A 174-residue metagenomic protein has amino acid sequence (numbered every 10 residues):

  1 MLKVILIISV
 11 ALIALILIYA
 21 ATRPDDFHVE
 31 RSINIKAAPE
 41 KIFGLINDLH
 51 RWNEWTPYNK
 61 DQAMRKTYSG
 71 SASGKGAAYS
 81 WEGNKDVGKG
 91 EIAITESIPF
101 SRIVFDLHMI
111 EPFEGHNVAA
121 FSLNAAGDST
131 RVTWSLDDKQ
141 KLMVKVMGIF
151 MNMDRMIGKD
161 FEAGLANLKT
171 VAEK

Functional and structural regions predicted by a protein language model:
V4-T67: Hydrophobic ligand-binding cavity/cleft-lining segments
L6, L12, D26, H108 (+2 more regions): Hydrophobic small-molecule pocket/channel-lining residues, especially in calycin-type beta-barrels
R23-D25, S71, N84-D86, E111-G115 (+1 more regions): A generic structural micro-feature
D26, G76, F100-R102, G127-R131: A generic structural signal for beta-strand entry/edge sites
H28-E30, V87-I92, G115-A120: Short, surface-exposed coil-to-beta transition loops
K41-W52, Y79, I94, I103-F105 (+3 more regions): Hydrophobic pocket/interface hotspot
H50-E91, F100: Short beta-edge strand/loop motif at the mouth of beta-sheet-based domains
T95, D106-E162, L168-T170: Beta-strand/loop substructures that line and gate deep hydrophobic ligand-binding cavities in soluble
